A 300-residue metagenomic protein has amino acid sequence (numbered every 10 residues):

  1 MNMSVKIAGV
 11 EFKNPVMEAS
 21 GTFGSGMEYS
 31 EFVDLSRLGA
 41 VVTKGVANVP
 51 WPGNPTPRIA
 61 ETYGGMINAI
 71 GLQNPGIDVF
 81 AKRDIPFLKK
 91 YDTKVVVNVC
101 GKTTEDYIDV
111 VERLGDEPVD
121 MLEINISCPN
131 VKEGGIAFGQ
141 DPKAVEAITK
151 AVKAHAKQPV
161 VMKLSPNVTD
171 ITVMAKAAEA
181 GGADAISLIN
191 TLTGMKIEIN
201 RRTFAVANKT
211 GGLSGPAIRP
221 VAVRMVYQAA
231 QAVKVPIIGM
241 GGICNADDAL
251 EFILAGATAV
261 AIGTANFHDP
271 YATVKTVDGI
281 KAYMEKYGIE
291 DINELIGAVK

Functional and structural regions predicted by a protein language model:
M1-V95, G101: N-terminal capping/small domains of soluble enzymes
E11-K13, K90-V95, H155-V160, Q231-V235 (+1 more regions): Short, surface-exposed connector motifs at secondary-structure boundaries
V16-A19, G39-T43, V95-V99, L122-I124 (+5 more regions): Hydrophobic faces of well-ordered beta-strands that scaffold small-molecule active sites in alpha/beta enzyme cores
G24-M27, V33-S36, P75, V79 (+11 more regions): Conserved active-site and cofactor/substrate-binding residues in soluble primary-metabolism enzymes
A47-P52, P129-V131, T193-K196, F267-D269: Short gly/pro/ser/thr-enriched loop/turn and capping motifs at secondary-structure boundaries
D92, G115-P118, K153-A156, I280-M284 (+1 more regions): Structural signal for hydrophobic packing residues in well-ordered secondary-structure cores of soluble enzyme domains
K102-I238, D247-A255: Alpha/beta enzyme core
L213-K234, I238, C244-K300: Alpha/beta catalytic cores of nucleotide-metabolism and tRNA/nucleoside-modifying enzymes
